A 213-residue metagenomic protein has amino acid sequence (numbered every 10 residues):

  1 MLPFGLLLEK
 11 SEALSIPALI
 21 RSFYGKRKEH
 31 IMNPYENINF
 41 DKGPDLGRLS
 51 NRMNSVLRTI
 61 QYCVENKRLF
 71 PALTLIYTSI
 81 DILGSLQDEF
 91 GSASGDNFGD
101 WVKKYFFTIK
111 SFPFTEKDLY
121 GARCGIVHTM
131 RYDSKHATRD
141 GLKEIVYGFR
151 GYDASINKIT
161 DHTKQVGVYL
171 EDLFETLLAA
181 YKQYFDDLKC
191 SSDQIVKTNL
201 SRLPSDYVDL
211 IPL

Functional and structural regions predicted by a protein language model:
P3-S11, S15-F70: Charged alpha-helical initiation segments
P34-E36, R68, A72, D88-S94 (+2 more regions): Anionic, Ser/Thr-rich low-complexity intrinsically disordered regions
G43, G47, N66, S92 (+2 more regions): Charge-dense, low-complexity intrinsically disordered segments
M53-Q61, G99, Y120, C124: Hydrophobic core segments within long, regular secondary-structure runs in both alpha- and beta-rich folds
T59, C63-T108: Short, contiguous, well-structured surface segments enriched in hydrophobic/aromatic residues
I109-L210: Long, charged low-complexity segments
